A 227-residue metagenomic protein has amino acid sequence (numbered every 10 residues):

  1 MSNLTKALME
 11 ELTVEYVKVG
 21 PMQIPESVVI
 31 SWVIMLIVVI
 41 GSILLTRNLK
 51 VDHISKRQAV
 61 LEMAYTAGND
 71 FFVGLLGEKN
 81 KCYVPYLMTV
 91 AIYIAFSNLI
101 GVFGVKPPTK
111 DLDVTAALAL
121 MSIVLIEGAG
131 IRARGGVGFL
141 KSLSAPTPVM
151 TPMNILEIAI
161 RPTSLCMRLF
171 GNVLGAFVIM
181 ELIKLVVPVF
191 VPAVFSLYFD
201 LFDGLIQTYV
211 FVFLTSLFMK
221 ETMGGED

Functional and structural regions predicted by a protein language model:
M1-D227: Selective transmembrane helix interface/packing segments
